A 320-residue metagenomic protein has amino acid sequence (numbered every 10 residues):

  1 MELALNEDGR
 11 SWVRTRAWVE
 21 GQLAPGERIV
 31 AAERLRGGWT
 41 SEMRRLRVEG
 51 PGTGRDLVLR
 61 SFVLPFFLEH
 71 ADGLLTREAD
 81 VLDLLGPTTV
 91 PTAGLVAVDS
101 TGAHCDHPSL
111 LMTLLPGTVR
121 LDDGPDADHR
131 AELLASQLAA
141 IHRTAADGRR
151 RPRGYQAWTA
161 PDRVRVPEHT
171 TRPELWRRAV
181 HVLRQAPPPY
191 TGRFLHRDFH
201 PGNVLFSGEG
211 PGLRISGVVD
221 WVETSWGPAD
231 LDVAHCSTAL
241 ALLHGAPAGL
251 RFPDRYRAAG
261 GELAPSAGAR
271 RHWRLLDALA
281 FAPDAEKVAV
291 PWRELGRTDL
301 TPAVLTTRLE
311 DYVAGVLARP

Functional and structural regions predicted by a protein language model:
M1-G9: Actinobacteria-biased recognition of intrinsically disordered, low-complexity terminal regions
L3-A4, P65-G73, A289-T301: Short, flexible/disordered intra-domain loops and linkers
R10-G26, A127, A140-R197, P201-L213 (+3 more regions): An alpha-helical support segment within catalytic cores of ATP-dependent transferases
G26-E33: Conserved N-terminal boundary motif of the eukaryotic protein kinase catalytic domain
E33-G154, E174: ATP-binding pocket architecture of kinase catalytic cores
R36, T40-V48, V58-L59, L95 (+1 more regions): Active-site acidic catalytic loop and adjacent metal/ATP-binding pocket of ATP-dependent phosphoryl transfer enzymes
L231-E262, L276-E294: Active-site activation/catalytic loop segments of kinase-like enzymes and analogous catalytic loops in related
D284-P320: Helical subdomain adjoining the active site within ATP-dependent kinase catalytic cores
